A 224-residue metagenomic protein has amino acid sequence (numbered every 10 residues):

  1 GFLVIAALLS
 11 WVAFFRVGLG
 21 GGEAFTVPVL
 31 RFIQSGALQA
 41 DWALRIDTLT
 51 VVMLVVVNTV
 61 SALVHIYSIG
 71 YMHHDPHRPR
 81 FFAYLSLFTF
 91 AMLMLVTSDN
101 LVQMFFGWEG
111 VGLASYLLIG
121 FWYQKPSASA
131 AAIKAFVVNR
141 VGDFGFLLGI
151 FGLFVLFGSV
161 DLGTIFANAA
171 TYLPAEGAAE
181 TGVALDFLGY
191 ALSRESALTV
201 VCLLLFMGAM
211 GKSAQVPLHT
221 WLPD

Functional and structural regions predicted by a protein language model:
G1-D224: ...captures the hydrophobic TM-helix bundle architecture rather than a specific catalytic motif, and can also fire on
